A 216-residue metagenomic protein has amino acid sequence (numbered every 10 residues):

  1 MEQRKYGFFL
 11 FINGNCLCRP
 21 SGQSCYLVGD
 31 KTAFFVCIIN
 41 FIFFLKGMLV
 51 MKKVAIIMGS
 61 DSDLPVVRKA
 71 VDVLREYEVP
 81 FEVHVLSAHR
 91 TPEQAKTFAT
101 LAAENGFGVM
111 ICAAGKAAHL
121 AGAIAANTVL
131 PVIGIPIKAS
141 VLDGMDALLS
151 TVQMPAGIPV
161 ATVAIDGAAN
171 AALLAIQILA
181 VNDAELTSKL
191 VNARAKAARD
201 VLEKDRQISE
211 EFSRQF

Functional and structural regions predicted by a protein language model:
C16-C18, C25, C37: Cysteine-centered motifs
K31-V50: Short, Lys/Arg-enriched N-terminal segments with co-localized hydrophobic residues within the first ~10-30 amino acids
K52-R90: Glycine-rich phosphate/diphosphate-binding loop of Rossmann-like nucleotide-binding domains
M58-P65, K69, M145-F216: C-terminal binding/interaction regions
D63-V67, T91-A95, A114-A123, L142-M145 (+1 more regions): Short glycine/serine/threonine-rich phosphate/pyrophosphate-binding segments that cradle anionic phosphate groups
V83-E104: N-terminal beta-loop-helix "entrance" segment that forms/cooperates in small-molecule cofactor or anionic ligand
F98-P136: Glycine-rich phosphate-binding loop
